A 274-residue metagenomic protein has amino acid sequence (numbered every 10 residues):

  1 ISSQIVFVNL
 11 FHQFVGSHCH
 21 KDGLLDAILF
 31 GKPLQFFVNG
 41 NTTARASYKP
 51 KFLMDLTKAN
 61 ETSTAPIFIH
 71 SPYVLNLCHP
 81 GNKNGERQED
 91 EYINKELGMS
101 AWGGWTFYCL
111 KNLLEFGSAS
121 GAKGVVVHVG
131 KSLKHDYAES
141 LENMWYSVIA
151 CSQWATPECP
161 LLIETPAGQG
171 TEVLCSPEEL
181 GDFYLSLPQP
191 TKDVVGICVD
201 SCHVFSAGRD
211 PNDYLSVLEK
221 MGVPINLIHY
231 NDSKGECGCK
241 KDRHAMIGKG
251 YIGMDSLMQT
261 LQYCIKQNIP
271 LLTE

Functional and structural regions predicted by a protein language model:
I1-G104, K111: N-terminal pre-domain/capping segments
F11-S17, L34-F36, I67-S71, V125-V127 (+4 more regions): Hydrophobic faces of well-ordered beta-strands that scaffold small-molecule active sites in alpha/beta enzyme cores
H18-D22, N39-N41, P72-V74, G130-S132 (+4 more regions): Active-site beta-loop-alpha junctions enriched in small/polar residues
H20, K134, I252-M254: Short, electropositive, low-hydrophobicity segments enriched in small/polar residues
L25-G31, K49-F68, N112-G121, C151-P157 (+3 more regions): Acidic (Asp/Glu)-rich catalytic clusters
P33-F36, L53-D55, E86-E89, M144-Y146 (+3 more regions): Short, low-complexity, polar/charged sequence segments that are solvent-exposed and flexible
S47, L97-G104, A138, V173-G181 (+1 more regions): Gly/Pro-rich active-site loop or hairpin
L77-G196, S206: Active-site acidic/histidine proton-transfer and metal-coordination neighborhood in alpha/beta enzyme cores
